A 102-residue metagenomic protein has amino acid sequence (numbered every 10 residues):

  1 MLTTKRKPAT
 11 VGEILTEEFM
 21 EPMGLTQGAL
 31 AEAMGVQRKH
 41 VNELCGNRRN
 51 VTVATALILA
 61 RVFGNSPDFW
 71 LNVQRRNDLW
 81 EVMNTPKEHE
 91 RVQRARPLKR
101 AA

Functional and structural regions predicted by a protein language model:
M1-L25, N72: A short, Lys/Arg-rich alpha-helix, primarily the initiator
V11, S66-P67: Hydrophobic side chains within well-formed alpha-helices
M20, A31, A60: The alpha-helix within a helix-turn-helix
G24-E43: Short alpha-helical DNA-recognition segment
G35, G46, R75: Residue-level detection of the helix-turn-helix DNA-binding "recognition helix"
R48-R61: Short, basic-rich loop-to-helix N-cap that marks the start of a DNA-contacting helix
L71-A102: Short, charged recognition helix plus adjacent turn of helix-turn-helix-like nucleic-acid-binding domains
